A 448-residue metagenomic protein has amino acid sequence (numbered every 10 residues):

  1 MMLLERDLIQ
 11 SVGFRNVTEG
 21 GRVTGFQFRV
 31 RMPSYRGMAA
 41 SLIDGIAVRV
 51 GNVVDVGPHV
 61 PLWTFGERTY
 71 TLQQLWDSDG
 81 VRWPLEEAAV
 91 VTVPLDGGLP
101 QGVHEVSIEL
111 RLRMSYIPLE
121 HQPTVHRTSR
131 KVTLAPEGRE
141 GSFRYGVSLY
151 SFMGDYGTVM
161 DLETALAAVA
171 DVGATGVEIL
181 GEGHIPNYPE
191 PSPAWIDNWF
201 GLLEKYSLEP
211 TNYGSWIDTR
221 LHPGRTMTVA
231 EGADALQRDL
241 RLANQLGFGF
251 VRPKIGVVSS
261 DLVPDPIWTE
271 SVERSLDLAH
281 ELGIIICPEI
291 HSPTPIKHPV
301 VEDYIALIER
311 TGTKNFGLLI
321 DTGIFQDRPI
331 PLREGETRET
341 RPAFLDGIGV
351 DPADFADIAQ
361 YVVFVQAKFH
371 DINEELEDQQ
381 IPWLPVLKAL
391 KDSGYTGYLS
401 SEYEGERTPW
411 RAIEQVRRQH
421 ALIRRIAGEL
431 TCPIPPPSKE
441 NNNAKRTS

Functional and structural regions predicted by a protein language model:
M1-V50, V54-G138: Terminal leader/tail segments of proteins
D96-G98, R113, H121, T175-G176 (+1 more regions): Accessory recognition modules or surfaces
I117, L376-D392, G397-S401: C-terminal/domain-terminus segments
A135-F248, H280, T313, G317 (+3 more regions): N-terminal pre-domain/capping segments
S142, V177, R274-L384: Acidic/histidine-rich catalytic cores of soluble enzymes
S148-G154, L180-E182, S215-D218, G256-V258 (+5 more regions): Active-site beta-loop-alpha junctions enriched in small/polar residues
Y156-M160, Y188-P191, P223-T228, L262-P266 (+4 more regions): Short, solvent-exposed loop/turn segments at secondary-structure boundaries
L202-E209, L221-I320, Q326-D327: Active-site acidic/histidine proton-transfer and metal-coordination neighborhood in alpha/beta enzyme cores
